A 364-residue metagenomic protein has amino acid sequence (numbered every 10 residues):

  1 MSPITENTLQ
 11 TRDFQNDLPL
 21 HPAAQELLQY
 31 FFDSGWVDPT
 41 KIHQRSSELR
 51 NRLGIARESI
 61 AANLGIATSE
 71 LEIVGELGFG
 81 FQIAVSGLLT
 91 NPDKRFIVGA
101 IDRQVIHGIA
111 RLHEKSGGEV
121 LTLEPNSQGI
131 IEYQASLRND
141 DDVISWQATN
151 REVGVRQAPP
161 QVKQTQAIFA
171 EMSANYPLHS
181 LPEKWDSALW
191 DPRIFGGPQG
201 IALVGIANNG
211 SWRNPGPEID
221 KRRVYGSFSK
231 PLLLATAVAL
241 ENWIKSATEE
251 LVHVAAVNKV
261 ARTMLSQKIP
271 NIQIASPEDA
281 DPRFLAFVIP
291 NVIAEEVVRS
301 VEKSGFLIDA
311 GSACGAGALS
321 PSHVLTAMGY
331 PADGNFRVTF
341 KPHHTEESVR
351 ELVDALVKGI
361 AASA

Functional and structural regions predicted by a protein language model:
M1-A364: Pyridoxal 5′-phosphate
